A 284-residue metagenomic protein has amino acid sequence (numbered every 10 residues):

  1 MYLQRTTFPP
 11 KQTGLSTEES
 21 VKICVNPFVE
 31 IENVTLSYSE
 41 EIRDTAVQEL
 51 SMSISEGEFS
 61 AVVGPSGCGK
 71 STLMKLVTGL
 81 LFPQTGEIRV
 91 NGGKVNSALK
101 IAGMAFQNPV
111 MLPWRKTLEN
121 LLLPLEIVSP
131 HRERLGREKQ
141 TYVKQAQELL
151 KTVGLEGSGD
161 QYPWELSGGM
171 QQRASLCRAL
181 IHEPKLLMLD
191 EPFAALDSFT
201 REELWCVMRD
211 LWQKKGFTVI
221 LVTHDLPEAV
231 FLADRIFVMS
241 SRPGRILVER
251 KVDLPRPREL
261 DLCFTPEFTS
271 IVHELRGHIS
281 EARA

Functional and structural regions predicted by a protein language model:
M1-C24: Pre-NBD coupling/linker segments of ABC/ABC-like ATPases
G14, V21-G216, V222-P227, L232: ABC family nucleotide-binding domain
L122, E126, K251-P255, S280: A generic structural signal for secondary-structure junctions that act as hinges or helix/strand caps at the edges
A195-S198, V272-A284: Extended, non-globular alpha-helical segments
R235: Short, glycine/charged-rich "phosphate-handling" switch motifs in NTP-dependent and phosphotransfer domains
S241-I271: Conserved beta-strand-loop-alpha-helix hinge in the C-terminal portion of ABC ATPase nucleotide-binding domains
